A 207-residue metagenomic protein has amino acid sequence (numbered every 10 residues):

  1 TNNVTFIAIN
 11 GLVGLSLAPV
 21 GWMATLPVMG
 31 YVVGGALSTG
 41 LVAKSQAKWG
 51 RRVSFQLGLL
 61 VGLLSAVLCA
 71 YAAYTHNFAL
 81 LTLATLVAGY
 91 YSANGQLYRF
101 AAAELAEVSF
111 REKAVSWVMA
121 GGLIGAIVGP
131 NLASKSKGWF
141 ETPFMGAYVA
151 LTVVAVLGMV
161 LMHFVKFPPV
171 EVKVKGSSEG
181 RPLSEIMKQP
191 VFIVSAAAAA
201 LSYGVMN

Functional and structural regions predicted by a protein language model:
T1-V33, I193-V194, N207: Helix-loop boundary and gating motifs at the non-cytosolic
G11, V42-A43, G125-K137: Small-residue (Gly/Pro/Ala) motifs that create kinks and tight helix-helix packing interfaces
S38-R51: Helix-to-loop junctions at the C-terminal end of transmembrane segments in multipass secondary transporters
L60-T75: C-terminal ends and interior cores of transmembrane alpha-helices in multi-pass membrane transporters/permeases
T82-G121: Cytoplasmic helix-loop-helix junction between adjacent transmembrane helices in 12-TM secondary transporters
A133-S134, T152-K173: C-terminal membrane-cytosol helix-exit motif in multi-pass small-molecule transporters
V165-A196: Juxtamembrane intracellular "pre-TM" segments in multi-pass secondary transporters
